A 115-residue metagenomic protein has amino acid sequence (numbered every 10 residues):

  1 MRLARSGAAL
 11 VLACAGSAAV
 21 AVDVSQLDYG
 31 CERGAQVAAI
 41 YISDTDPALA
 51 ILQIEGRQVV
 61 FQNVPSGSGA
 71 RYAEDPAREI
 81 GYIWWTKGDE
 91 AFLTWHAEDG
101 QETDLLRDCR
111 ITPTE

Functional and structural regions predicted by a protein language model:
M1, A21-V22: Absolute protein N-terminus
M1-A8: Bacterial N-terminal signal peptides that target proteins for export
C14-A18: N-terminal signal peptide c-region/cleavage motif recognized by signal peptidases
V22-E115: Cysteine-centric segments in proteins
